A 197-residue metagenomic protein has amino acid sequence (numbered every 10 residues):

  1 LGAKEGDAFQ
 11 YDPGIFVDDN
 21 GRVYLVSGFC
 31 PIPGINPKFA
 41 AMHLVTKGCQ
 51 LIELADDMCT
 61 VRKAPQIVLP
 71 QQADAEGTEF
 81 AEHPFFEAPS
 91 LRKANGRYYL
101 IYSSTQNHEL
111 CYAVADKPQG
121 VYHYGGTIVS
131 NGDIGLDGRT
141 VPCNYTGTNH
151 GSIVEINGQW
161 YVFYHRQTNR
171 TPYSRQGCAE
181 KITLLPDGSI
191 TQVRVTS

Functional and structural regions predicted by a protein language model:
L1-S197: Carbohydrate-active catalytic/glycan-binding domains of CAZyme proteins, especially the secreted or lumenal ectodomains
